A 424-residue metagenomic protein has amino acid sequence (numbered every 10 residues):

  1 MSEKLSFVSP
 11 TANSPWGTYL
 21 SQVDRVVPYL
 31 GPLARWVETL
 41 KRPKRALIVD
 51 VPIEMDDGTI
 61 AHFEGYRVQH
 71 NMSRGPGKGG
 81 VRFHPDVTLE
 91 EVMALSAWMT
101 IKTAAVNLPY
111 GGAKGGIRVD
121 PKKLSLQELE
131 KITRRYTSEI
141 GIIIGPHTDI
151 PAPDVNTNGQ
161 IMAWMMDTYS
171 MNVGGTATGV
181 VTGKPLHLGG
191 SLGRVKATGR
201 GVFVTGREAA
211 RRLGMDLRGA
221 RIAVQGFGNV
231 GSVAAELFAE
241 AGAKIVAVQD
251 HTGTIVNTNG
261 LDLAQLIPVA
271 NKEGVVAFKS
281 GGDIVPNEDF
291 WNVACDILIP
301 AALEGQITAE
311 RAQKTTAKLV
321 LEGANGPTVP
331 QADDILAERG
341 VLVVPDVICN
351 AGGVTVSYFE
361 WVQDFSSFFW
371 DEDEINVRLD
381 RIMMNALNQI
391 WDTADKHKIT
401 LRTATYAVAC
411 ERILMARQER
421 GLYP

Functional and structural regions predicted by a protein language model:
F7-D50: Short, Gly/Pro- and small/polar-rich lid/capping loops
F7-S14, A209-A210, Q313-P424: Adenosine-phosphate binding glycine-rich loop
L33-T39, N107, I144-P153, G175-G179 (+3 more regions): Flexible, glycine/charged-enriched surface loops at secondary-structure junctions
V49-P121: Glycine-rich, N-terminal phosphate-binding loop and its surrounding beta-alpha-beta segment
H84, T103-R218: Glycine/serine-rich phosphate-binding loop and adjoining beta1-alpha1 elements at the start of nucleotide-handling
G190-A294: Glycine-rich phosphate/diphosphate-binding loop of Rossmann-like nucleotide-binding domains
G253-V343: Rossmann-like adenosine-cofactor binding region
